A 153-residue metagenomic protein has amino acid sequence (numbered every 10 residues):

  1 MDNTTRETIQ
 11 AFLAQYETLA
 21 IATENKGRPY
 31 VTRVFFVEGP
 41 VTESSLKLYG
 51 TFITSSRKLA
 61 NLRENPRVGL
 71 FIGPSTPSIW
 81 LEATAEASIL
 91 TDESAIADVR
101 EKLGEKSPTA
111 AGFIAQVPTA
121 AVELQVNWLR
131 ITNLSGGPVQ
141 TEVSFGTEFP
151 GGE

Functional and structural regions predicted by a protein language model:
M1-L19, F145-E153: Extreme N-terminal tail/first-helix region
Y16-T54, A60-L62, V68-I72, W80-T84: Short beta-strand segments
E17-T18, R67, P108, L129: Generic structural signal for secondary-structure transition and capping sites
F52-S56, N65-G69, V99-A111: Short acidic (Asp/Glu) patches
S56-K58, P77, G137-V139: Short, surface-exposed beta-strand-loop junctions and turns on beta-sheet-rich folds
E82-E153: Charged, gly/pro-rich active-site loop segments
